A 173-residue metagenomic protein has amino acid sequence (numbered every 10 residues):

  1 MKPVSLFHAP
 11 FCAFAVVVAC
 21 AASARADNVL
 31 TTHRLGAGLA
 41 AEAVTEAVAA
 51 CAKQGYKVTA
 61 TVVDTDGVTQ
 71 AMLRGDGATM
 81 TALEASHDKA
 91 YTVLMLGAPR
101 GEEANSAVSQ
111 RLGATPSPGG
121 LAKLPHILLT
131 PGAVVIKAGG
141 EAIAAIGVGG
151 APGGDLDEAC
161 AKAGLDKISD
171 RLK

Functional and structural regions predicted by a protein language model:
M1-C12: Bacterial N-terminal signal peptides that target proteins for export
F11-C20: Hydrophobic helical h-region of N-terminal Sec-dependent signal peptides in bacterial secretory/periplasmic proteins
C20-A26: Sec/Tat signal peptide C-region and signal peptidase I cleavage site
A26-K173: Flexible, solvent-exposed loop/hinge segments and secondary-structure transition points
